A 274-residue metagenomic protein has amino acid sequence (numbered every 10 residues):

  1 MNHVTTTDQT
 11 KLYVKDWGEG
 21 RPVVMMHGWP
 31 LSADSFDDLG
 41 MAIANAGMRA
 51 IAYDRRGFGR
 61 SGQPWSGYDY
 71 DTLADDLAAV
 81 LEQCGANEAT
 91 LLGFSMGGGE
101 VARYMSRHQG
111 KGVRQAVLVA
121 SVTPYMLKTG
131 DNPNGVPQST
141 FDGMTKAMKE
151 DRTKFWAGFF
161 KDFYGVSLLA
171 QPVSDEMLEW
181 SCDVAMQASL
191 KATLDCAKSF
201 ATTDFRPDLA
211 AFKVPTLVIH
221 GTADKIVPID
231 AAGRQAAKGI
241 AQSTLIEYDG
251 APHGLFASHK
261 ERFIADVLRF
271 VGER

Functional and structural regions predicted by a protein language model:
T10-S66: Conserved HGGG/HGGXW glycine-rich cap/lid loop of the alpha/beta-hydrolase fold
W29, A89, G93-G98: Conserved alpha/beta-hydrolase "nucleophile elbow" surrounding the catalytic nucleophile
T72-A89: Conserved acidic catalytic loop of the alpha/beta-hydrolase fold
A102-R107, K111-E150: Flexible "cap/lid" loop of the alpha/beta hydrolase fold
P124-V136, K146-A210: Conserved alpha/beta-hydrolase catalytic His-Asp/Glu region
F212, V218-H220, D224: Short beta-strand/loop motif that positions the catalytic acidic residue of the alpha/beta-hydrolase fold
K225-A231: Conserved alpha/beta-hydrolase "acid-adjacent" motif
Q242-R274: Catalytic active-site module of serine/aspartate enzymes centered on a nucleophile-bearing elbow/loop
